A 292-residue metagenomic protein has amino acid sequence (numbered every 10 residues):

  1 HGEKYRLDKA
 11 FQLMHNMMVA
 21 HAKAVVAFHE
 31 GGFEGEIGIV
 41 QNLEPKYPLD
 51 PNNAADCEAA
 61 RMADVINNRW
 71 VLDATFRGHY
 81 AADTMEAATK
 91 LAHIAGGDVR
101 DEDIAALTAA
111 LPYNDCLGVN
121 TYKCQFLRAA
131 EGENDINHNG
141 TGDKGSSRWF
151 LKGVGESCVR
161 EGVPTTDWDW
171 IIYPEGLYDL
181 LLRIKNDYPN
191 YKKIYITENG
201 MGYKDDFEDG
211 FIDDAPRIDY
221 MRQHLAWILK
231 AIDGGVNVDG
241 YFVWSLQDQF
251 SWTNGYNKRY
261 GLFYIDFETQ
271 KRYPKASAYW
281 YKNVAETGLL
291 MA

Functional and structural regions predicted by a protein language model:
H1-A292: Active-site region of glycoside hydrolase catalytic domains
